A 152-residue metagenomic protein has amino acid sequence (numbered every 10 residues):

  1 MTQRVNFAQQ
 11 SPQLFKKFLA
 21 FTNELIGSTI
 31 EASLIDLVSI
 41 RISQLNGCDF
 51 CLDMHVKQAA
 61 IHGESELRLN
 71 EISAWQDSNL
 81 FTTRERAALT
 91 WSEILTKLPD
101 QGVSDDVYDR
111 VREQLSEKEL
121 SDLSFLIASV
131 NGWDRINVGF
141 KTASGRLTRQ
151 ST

Functional and structural regions predicted by a protein language model:
M1-T152: Hydrophobic alpha-helical segments
